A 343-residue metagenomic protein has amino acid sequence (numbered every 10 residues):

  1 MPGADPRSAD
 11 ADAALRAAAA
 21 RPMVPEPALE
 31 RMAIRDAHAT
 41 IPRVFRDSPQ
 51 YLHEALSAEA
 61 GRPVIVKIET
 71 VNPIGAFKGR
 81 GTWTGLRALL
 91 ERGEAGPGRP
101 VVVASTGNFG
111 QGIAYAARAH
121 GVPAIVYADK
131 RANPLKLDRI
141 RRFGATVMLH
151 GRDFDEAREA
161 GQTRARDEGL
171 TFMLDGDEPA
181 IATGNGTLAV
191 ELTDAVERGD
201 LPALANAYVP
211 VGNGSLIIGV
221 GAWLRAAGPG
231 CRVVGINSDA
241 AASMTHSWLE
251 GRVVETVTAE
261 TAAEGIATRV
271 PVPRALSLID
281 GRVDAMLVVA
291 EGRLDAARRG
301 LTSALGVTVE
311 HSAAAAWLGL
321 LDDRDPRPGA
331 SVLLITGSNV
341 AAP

Functional and structural regions predicted by a protein language model:
M1-P343: PLP-dependent amino-acid enzyme catalytic core
